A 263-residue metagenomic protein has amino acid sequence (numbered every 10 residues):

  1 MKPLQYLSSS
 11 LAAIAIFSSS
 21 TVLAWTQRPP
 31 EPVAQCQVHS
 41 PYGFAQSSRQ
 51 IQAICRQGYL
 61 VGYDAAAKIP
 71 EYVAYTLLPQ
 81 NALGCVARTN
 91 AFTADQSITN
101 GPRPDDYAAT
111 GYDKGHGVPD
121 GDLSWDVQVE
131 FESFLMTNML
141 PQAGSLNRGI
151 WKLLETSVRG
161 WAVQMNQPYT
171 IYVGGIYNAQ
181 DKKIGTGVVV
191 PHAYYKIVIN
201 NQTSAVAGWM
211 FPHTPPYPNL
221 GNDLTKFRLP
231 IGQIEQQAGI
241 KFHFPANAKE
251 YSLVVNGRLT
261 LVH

Functional and structural regions predicted by a protein language model:
M1-L11: Bacterial N-terminal signal peptides that target proteins for export
L7, S18-L23: Sec-dependent, cleavable N-terminal signal peptides
A12-A13, V22: Cleavable N-terminal signal peptides
V22-P70, K249: N-terminal module-boundary/linker segments of secreted carbohydrate-active enzymes
Q52-K114: Short, His- and charge-rich active-site/binding loops that engage polyanionic ligands
Q96-H263: Domain-level detector of nuclease and nuclease-like folds in predominantly extracellular/periplasmic contexts
